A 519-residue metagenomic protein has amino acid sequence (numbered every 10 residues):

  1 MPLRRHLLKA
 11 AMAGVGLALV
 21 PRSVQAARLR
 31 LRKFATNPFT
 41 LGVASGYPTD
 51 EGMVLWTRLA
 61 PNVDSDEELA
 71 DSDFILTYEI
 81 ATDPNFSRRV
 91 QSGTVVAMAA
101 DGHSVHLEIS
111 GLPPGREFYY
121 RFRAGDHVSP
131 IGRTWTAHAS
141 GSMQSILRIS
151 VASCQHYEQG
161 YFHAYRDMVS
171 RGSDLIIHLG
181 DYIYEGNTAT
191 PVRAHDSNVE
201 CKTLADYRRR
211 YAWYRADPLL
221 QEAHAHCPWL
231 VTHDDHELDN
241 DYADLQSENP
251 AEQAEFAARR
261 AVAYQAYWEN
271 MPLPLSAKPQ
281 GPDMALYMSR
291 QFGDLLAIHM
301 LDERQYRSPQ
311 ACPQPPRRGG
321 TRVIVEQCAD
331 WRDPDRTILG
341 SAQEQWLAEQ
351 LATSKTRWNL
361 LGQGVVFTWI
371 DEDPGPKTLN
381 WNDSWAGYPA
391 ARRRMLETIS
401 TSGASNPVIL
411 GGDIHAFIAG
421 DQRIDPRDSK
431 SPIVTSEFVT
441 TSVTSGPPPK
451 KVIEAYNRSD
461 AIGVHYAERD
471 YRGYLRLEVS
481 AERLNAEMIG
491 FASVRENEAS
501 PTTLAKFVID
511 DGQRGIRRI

Functional and structural regions predicted by a protein language model:
M1-V15: N-terminal secretory signal peptides and thylakoid transit peptides that target proteins across membranes
P2, Q25-V105, L112, R116-I519: Long, structured stretches of catalytic cores involved in phosphate-ester chemistry, encompassing
